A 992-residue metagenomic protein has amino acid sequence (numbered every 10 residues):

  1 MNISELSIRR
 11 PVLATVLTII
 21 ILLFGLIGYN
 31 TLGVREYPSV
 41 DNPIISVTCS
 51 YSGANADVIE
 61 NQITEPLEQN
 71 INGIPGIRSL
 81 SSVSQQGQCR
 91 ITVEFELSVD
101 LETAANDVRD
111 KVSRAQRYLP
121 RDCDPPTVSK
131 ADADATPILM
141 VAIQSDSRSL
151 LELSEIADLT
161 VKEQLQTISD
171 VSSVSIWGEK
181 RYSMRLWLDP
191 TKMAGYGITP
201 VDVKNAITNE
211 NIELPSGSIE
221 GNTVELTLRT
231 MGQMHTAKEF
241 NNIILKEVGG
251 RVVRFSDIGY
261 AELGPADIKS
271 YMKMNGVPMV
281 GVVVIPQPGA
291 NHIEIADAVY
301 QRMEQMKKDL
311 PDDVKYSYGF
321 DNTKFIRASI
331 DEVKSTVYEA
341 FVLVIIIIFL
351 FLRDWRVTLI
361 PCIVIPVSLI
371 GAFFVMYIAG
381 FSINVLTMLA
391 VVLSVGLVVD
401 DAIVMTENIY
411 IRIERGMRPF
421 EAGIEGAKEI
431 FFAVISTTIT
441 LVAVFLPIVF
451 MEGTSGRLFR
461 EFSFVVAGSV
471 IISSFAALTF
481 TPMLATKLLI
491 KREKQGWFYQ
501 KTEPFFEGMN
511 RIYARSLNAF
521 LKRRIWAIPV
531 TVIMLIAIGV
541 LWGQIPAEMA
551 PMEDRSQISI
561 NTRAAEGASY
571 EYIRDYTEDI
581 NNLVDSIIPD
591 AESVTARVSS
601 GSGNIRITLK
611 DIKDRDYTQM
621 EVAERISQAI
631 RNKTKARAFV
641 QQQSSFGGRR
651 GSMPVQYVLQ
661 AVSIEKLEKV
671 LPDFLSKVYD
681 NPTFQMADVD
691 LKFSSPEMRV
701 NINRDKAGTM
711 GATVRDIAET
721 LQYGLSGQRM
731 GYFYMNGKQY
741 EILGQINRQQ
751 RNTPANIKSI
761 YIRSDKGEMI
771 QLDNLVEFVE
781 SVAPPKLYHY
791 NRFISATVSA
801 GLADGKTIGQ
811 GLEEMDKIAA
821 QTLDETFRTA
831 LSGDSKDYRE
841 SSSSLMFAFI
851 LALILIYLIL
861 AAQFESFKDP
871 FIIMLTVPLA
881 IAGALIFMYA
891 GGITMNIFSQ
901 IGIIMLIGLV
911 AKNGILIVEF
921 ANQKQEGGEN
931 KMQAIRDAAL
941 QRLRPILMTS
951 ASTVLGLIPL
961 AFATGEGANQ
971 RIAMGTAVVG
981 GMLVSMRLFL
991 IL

Functional and structural regions predicted by a protein language model:
M1-T31, I430, F498-A550, I607 (+1 more regions): Signature of alpha-helical transmembrane segments and their immediate interfacial
L6, Y37, T48, R90 (+12 more regions): Extracytoplasmic/periplasmic membrane-proximal domains and adjacent transmembrane bundles of envelope biogenesis
V12, I19-N55, S113-C123, Y377 (+6 more regions): Transmembrane helices with small-residue packing motifs
F24-E36, V342-I411, R418, F450 (+7 more regions): Hydrophobic transmembrane alpha-helices and their membrane-interface caps in long multi-pass transport proteins
V34-I45, S81-G87, D122-S147, S175-R181 (+11 more regions): Flexible hinge/switch segments at interdomain interfaces of large molecular machines
V58-K130, T191-I212, Q233, E571-M653 (+2 more regions): Solvent-exposed, membrane-proximal periplasmic/extracellular interface segments of envelope transport and secretion
G319, I326, I330, T406 (+4 more regions): Helix-loop junctions and hydrophobic alpha-helical segments within the transmembrane domains of large membrane
V395-I409, F431-F450, R457-Y499, I605 (+5 more regions): Transmembrane alpha-helices and their membrane-interface boundaries in multi-pass membrane transporters and channels
